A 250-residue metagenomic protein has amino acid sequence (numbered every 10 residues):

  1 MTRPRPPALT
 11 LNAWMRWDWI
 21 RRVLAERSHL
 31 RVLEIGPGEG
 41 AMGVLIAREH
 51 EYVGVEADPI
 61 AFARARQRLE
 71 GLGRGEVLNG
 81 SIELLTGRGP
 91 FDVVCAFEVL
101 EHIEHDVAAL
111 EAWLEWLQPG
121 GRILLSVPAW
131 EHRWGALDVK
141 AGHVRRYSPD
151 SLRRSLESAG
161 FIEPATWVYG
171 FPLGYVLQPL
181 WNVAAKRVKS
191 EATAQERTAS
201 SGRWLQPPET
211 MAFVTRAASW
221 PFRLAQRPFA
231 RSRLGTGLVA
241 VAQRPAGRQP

Functional and structural regions predicted by a protein language model:
M1-G89, V93-F97, V107-L110, W167-V168 (+4 more regions): Conserved N-terminal segment of class I S-adenosyl-L-methionine
A61, E131-R133, G170-P172: Feature marks short, surface-exposed loop/turn motifs that line or immediately flank catalytic pockets and channel
E98-H102: A short His-aromatic
I103-V107, V127: A structural helix-start
V107-R122: A short glycine-rich, Lys/Arg-flanked "PGG" loop and its adjoining helix->strand segment in the class I
L125-R145, S151-R154: Short, glycine-/aromatic-enriched active-site segment of Class I SAM-dependent methyltransferases
F161-P172: Conserved S-adenosyl-L-methionine
